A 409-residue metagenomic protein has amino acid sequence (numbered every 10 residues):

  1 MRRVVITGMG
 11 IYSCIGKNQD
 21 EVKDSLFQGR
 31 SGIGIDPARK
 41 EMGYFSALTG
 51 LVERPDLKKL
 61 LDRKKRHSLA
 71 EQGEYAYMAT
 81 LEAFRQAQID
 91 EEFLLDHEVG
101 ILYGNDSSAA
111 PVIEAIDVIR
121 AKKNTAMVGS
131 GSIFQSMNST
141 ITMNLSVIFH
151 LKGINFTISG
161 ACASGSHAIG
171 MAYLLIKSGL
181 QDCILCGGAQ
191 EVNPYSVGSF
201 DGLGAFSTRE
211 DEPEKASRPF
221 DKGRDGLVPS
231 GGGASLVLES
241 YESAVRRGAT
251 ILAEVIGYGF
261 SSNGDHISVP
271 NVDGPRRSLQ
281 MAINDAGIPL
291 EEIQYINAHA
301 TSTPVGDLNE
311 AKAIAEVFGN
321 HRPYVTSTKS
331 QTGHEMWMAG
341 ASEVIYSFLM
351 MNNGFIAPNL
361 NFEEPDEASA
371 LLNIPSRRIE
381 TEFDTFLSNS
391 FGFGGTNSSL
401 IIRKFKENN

Functional and structural regions predicted by a protein language model:
M1-K65, A87, E242-E254, I345-L360 (+1 more regions): ACP-dependent fatty acid/polyketide chain-elongation machinery
R3-T7, R30-I35, D211-A286, Y295 (+1 more regions): Condensing-enzyme catalytic core mediating Claisen C-C bond formation in acyl metabolism
I6, F27-G160, A189-V197, L290-V305: Conserved beta-ketoacyl condensing-enzyme motif
G8, L26, T80, I101 (+10 more regions): Conserved small-residue
D20-F27, A110-A126, L175-S178, S199-E210 (+3 more regions): A glycine- and small-aliphatic-rich helix-loop capping segment at beta-alpha/alpha-beta transitions that lines
A76-I89, N138-I141, S146-F149, N155-A189 (+3 more regions): Active-site-proximal alpha-helical scaffold in enzymes
K122-G129, G170, L174, E191-R246 (+2 more regions): Glycine-/small-residue-rich "gating" segment that lines the acyl/pantetheine channel and substrate pocket
L180-D225, Y258-P270, A298-D307, H321-L372: Acyl-CoA/ACP chain-elongation machinery
